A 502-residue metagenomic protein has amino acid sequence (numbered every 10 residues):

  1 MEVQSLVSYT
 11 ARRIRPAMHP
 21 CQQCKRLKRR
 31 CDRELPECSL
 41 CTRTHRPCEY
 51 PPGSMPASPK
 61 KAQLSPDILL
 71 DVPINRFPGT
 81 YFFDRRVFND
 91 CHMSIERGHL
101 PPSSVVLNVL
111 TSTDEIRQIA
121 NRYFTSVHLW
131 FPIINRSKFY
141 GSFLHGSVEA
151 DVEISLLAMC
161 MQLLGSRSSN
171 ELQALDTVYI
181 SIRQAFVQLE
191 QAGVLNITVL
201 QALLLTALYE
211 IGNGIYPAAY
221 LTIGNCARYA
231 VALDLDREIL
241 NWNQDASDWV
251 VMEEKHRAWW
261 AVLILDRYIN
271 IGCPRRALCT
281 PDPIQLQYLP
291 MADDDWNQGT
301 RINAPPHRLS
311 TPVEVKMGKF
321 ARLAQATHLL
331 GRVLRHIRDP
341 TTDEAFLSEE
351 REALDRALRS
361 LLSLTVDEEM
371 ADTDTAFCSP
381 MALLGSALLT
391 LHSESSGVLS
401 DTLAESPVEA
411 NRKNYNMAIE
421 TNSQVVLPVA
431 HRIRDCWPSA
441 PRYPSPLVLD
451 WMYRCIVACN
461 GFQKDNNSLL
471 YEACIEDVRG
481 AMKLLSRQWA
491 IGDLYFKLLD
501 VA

Functional and structural regions predicted by a protein language model:
E2-Y9, P16-K25, E34-V127, A230 (+4 more regions): Intrinsically disordered, low-complexity activation-like regions
Y9-R13, R46-P47, L69, P73 (+7 more regions): Fungal C-terminal regulatory tails
T44, C48, G53, S103-S104 (+8 more regions): Acidic, Ser/Thr-rich, low-complexity intrinsically disordered regions in fungal proteins
C160, Q201, A261, Q325 (+2 more regions): Residue register of alpha-helical TPR repeats
V178, N225, Y229, R322-Q325 (+7 more regions): Amphipathic, well-ordered alpha-helical segments in soluble domains
V194-N196, D374-S379, A440-L449: All-alpha amphipathic helical-bundle segments outside canonical DNA-binding/catalytic cores that form hydrophobic
